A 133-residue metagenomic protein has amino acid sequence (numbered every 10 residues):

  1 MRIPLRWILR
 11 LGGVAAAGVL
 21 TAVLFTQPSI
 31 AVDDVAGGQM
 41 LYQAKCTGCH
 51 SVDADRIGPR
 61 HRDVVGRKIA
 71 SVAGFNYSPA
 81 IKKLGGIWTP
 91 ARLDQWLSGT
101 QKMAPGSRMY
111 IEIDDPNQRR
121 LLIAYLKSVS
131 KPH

Functional and structural regions predicted by a protein language model:
M1-V32, S130-H133: N-terminal export/targeting leaders of redox proteins
D33-R56, H61: Sequence/structural segment immediately N-terminal to covalent heme-attachment motifs in c-type and related
V35, Q39, A54, G86 (+2 more regions): Solvent-exposed, acidic/flexible segments
G37, L41, N76, Y125 (+1 more regions): Extracytoplasmic copper-binding redox domains, predominantly the cupredoxin/blue-copper superfamily
A54, V65-I69, S98, K127: A generic structural signal for secondary-structure junctions that act as hinges or helix/strand caps at the edges
P59-P79: Short glycine/threonine-rich turn/loop motifs
G74-D94: Short Fe-S-cluster ligation motifs
T89-H133: C-terminal capping alpha-helices of c-type cytochrome domains
